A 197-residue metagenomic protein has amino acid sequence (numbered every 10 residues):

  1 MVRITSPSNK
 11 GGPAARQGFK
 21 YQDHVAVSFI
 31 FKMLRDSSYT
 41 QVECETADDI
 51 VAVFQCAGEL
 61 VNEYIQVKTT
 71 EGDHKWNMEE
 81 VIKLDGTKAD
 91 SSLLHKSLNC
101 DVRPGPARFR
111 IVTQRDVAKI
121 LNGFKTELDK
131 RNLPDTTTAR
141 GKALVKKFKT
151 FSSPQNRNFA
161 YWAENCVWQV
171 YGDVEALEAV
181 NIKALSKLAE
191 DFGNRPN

Functional and structural regions predicted by a protein language model:
M1-P13, K68-N197: Acidic metal-coordinating catalytic centers involved in nucleic-acid phosphodiester chemistry
P7, G11, A15-R16, K20-D85 (+1 more regions): Catalytic centers of nucleases
